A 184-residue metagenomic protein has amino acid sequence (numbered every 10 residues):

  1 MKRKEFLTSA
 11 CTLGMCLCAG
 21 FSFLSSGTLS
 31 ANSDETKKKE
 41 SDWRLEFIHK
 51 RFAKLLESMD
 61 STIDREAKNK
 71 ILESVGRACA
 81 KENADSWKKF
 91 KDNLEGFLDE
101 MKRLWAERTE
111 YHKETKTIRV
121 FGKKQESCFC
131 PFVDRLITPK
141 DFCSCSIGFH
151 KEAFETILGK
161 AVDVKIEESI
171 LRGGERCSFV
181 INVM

Functional and structural regions predicted by a protein language model:
R3-A31: N-terminal export signals
A10, G14, V120, D163-M184: Short terminal or interdomain "cap/linker" segment that borders an active site or interface and mediates
L17, K124-E126, V183: Non-catalytic surface loops within mature trypsin-like serine protease
S22-E57: C-terminal segment of N-terminal export signals and the immediately downstream linker at the start of the mature
D60-F142: Amphipathic interaction/junction segments at domain boundaries or subunit interfaces
C143-I147: Active-site nucleophilic cysteine motif
F154-A161: Short secondary-structure junctions
